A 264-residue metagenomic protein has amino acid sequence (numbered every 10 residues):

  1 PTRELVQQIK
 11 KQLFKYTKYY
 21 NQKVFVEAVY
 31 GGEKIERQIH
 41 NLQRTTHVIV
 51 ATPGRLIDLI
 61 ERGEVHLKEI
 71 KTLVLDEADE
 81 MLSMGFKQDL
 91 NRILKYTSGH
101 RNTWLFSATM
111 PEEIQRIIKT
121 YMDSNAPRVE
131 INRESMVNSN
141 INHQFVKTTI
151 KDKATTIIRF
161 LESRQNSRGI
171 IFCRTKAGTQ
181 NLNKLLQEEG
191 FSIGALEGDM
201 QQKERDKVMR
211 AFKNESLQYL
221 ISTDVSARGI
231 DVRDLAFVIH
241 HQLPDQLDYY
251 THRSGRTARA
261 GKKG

Functional and structural regions predicted by a protein language model:
P1-G264: Conserved helicase RecA-like core
